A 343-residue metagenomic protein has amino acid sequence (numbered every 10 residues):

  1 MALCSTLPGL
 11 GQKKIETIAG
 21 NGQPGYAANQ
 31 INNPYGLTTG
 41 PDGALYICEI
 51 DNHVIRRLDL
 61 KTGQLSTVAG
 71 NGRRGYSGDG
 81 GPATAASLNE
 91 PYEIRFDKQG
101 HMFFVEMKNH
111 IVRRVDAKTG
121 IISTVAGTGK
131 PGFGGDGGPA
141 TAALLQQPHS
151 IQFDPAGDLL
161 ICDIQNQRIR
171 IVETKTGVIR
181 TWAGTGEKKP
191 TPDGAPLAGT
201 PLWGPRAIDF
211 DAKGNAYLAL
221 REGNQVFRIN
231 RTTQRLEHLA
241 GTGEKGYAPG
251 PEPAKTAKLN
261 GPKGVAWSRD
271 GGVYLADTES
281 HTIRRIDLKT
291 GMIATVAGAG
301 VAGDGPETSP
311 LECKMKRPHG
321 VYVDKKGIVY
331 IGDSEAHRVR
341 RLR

Functional and structural regions predicted by a protein language model:
M1-S5: Bacterial N-terminal signal peptides
Q12-Y35, G63-E90, T119-Q147, T176-G204 (+2 more regions): Gly/Pro-rich loop segments of beta-rich domains
T39-D42, F96-Q99, F153-A156, F210-K213 (+2 more regions): Residue-level detector of Asp-centered blade-edge/turn motifs that repeat once per structural unit in beta-propeller
A44-Y46, H101-F104, D158-L160, N215-L218 (+2 more regions): Conserved beta-propeller blade signature
I50, M107, I164, R221 (+3 more regions): Short loop/turn segments immediately following the C-termini of beta-strands
H53-R57, Q64, H110-R114, I121 (+7 more regions): A short loop-to-beta-strand structural motif that recurs across blades of beta-propeller domains
R317-R343: Blade-level signature of beta-propeller repeat domains, shared across WD40, Kelch, NHL, RCC1 and BNR/Asp-box propellers
